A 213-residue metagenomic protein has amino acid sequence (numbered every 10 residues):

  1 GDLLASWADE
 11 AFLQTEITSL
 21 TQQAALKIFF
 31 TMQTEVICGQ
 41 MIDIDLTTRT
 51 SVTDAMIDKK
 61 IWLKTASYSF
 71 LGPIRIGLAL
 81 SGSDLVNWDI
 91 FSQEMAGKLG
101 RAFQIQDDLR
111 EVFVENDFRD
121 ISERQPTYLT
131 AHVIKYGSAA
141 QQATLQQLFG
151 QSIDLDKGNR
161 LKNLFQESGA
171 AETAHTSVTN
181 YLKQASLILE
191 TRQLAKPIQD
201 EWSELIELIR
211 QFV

Functional and structural regions predicted by a protein language model:
G1-V213: All-alpha prenyltransferase/terpene-synthase fold signal
